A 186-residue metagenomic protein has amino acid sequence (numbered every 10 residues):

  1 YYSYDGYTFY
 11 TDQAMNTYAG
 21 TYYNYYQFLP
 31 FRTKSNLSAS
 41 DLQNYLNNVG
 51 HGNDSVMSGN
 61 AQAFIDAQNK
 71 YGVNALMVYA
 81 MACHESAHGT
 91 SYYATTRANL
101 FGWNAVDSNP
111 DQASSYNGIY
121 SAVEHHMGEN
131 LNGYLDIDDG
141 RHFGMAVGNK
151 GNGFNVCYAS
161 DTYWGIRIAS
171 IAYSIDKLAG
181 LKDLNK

Functional and structural regions predicted by a protein language model:
Y1-M77, H88-K186: Catalytic cores of secreted/periplasmic lytic hydrolases that degrade extracellular macromolecules
A80: C-type cytochrome heme c attachment motif
E85: Pyridoxal 5′-phosphate
